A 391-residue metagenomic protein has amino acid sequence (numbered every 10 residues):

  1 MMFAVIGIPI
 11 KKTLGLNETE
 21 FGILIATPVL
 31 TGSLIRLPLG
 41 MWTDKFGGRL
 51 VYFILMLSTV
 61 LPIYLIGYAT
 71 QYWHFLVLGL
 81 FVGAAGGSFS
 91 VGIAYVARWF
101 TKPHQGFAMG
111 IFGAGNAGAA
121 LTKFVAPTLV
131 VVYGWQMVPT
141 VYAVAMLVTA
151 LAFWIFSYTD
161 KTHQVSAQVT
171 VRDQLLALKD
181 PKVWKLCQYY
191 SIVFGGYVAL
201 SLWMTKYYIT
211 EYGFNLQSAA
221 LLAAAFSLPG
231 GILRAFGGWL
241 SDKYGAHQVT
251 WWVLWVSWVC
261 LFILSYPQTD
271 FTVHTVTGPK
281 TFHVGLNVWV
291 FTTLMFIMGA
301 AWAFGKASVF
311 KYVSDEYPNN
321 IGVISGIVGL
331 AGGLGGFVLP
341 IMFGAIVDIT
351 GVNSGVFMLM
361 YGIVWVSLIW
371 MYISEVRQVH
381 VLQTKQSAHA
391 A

Functional and structural regions predicted by a protein language model:
M1-E18, L200-T205, L339: Extracytoplasmic
F3-A4, P181-I232, K306: Extracytoplasmic gate region of multi-pass secondary transporters
L34-W73: Conserved MFS/SLC helix-loop-helix module at the cytosolic interface between two early adjacent transmembrane helices
L78-G115: Cytoplasmic helix-loop-helix junction between adjacent transmembrane helices in 12-TM secondary transporters
I111-S157: Helix-loop-helix hairpin linking two adjacent transmembrane segments in secondary transporters
A143-Q164, S367-E375: C-terminal membrane-cytosol helix-exit motif in multi-pass small-molecule transporters
Y158-C187: Juxtamembrane intracellular "pre-TM" segments in multi-pass secondary transporters
A246-V309: C-terminal transmembrane helical hairpin of 12-TM major facilitator-type secondary transporters
